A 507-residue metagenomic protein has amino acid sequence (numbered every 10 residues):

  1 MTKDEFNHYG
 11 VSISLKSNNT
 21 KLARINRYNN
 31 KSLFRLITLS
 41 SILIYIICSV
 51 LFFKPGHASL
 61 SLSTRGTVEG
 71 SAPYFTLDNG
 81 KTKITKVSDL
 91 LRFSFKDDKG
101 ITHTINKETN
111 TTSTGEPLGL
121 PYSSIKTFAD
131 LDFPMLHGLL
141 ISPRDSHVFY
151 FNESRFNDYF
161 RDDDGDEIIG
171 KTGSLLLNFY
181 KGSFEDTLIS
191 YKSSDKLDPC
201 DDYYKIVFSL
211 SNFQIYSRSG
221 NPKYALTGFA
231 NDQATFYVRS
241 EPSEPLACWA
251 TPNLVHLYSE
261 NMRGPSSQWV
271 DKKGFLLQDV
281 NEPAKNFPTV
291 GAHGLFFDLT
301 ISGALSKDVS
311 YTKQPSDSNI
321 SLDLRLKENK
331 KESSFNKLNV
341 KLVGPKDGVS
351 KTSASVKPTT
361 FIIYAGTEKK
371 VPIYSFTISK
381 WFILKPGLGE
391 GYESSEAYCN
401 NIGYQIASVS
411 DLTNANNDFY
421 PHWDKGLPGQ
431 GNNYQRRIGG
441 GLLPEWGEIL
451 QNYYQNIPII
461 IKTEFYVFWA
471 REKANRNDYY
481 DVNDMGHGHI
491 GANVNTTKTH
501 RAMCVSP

Functional and structural regions predicted by a protein language model:
M1-R35: N-terminal secretory signal peptides that target proteins for export/translocation
T2-D4, L60, S243, A250-V255 (+6 more regions): Short, structured beta-strand segments at or near domain termini in extracellular proteins/domains
T2-E5, G10-I13, A58-S193, L197 (+4 more regions): C-terminal, surface-exposed recognition/capping segments
S41-V50: Bacterial N-terminal signal peptides
F53-P55: N-terminal signal peptide c-region/cleavage motif recognized by signal peptidases
K192-L295: Long, charge-dense tracts
V255-H256, N261-R263, S267-Q405: Extracellular adhesion/carbohydrate-recognition regions
F376-E472: Conserved hydrophobic ligand-interaction patch in extracellular adhesion modules
